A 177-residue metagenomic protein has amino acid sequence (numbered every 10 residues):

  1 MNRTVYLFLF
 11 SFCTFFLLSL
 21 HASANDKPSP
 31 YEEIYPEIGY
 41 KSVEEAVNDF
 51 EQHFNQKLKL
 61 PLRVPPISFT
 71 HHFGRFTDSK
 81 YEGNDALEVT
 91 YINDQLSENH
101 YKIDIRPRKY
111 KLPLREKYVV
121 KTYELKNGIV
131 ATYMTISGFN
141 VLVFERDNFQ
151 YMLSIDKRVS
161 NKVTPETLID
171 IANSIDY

Functional and structural regions predicted by a protein language model:
M1-D26: Sec-dependent N-terminal signal peptides of Gram-positive bacterial secreted proteins and lipoproteins
T4, K59, V163-E166: Residue-level detector of secondary-structure boundary/capping sites
F10, F16, Q56, D176-Y177: Intrinsic low-complexity, intrinsically disordered segments enriched in polar/basic residues
A24-K27, V119-Y177: A short, solvent-exposed beta-edge/loop patch
D26-F139: Short, solvent-exposed recognition patches
